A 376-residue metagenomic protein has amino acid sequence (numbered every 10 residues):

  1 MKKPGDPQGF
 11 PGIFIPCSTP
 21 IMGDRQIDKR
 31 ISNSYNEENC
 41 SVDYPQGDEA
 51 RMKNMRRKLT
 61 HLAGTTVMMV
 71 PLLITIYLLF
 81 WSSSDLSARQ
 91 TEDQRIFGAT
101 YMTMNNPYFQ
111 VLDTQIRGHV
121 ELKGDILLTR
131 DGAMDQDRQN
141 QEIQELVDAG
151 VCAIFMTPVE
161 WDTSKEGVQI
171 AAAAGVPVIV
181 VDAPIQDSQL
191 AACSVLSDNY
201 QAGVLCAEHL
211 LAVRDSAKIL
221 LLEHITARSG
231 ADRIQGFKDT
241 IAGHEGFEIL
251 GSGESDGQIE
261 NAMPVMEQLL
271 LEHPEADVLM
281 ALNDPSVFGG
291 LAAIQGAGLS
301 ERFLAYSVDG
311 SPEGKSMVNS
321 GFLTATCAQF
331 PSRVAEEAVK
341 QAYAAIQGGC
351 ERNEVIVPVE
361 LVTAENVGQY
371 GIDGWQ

Functional and structural regions predicted by a protein language model:
M1-I13, S18, E38: Positively charged N-terminal leader segments that act as targeting/secretion signals
Y44, M156-A172, F237, L250-G251 (+1 more regions): Hydrophobic alpha-helical
G64-T65, I76-S87, T240-I241, F330-Q376: Hinge/cleft segment of the Venus flytrap/periplasmic-binding protein
I96-Q115, H119, K123, L128-Q141 (+5 more regions): Extracytoplasmic "Venus flytrap"
F97, Y101, I116, V204-F247 (+3 more regions): An alpha-beta-alpha
Y108-D125, A202-C206, S229-F247, N261 (+3 more regions): Short, solvent-exposed amphipathic alpha-helices that sit in or adjacent to ligand/effector-binding or catalytic
Q139, S194-I219, A231-D232, I259-M263 (+2 more regions): Hydrophobic alpha-helical segments within soluble ligand-binding/sensing domains
T157, W161-Q201, A212, S311-N319 (+1 more regions): Flexible loop/hinge segments that line or gate small-molecule binding clefts
